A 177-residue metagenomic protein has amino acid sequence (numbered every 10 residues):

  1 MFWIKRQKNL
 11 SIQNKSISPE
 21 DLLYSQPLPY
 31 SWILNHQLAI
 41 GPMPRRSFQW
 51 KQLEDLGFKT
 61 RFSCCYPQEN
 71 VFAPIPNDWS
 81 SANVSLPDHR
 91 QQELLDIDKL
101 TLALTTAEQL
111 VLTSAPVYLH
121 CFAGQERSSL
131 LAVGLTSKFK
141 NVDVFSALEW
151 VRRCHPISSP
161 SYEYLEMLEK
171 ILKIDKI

Functional and structural regions predicted by a protein language model:
M1-Y24: Non-catalytic regulatory/accessory regions that flank a structured catalytic core
E20-L22, Q26-P27, T105, S128: Hydrophobic alpha-helical segments, principally membrane-spanning helices and signal/leader peptides
P27-L28, L34-P116, S137-K170, K176: Cysteine-based protein phosphatase catalytic domain of the PTP/DSP
A115-V133: A phosphate-binding catalytic loop at a beta-strand-loop-alpha-helix junction that coordinates phosphoryl groups
